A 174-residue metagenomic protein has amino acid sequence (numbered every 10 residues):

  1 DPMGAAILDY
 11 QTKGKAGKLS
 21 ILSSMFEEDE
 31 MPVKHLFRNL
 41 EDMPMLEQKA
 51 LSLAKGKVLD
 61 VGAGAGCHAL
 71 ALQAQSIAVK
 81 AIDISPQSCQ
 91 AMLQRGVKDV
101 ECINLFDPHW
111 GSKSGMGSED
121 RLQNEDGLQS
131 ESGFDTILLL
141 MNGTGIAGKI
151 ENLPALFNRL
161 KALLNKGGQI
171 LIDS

Functional and structural regions predicted by a protein language model:
D1-L53: S-adenosyl-L-methionine
G56-G64: Conserved class I S-adenosyl-L-methionine
A65-S76: Conserved SAM-binding loop of SAM-dependent methyltransferases across substrates and taxa, primarily the Class I
S85-P86: Conserved SAM/SAH-binding beta-strand->alpha-helix loop
G96-H109: Conserved SAM-binding strand-loop segment of SAM-dependent methyltransferases
F134-P154: A short SAM/SAH-binding and catalytic strip from SAM-dependent methyltransferases
P154-K166: A short glycine-rich, Lys/Arg-flanked "PGG" loop and its adjoining helix->strand segment in the class I
K166-S174: Conserved beta-strand signature within the Rossmann-like core of class I S-adenosyl-L-methionine
